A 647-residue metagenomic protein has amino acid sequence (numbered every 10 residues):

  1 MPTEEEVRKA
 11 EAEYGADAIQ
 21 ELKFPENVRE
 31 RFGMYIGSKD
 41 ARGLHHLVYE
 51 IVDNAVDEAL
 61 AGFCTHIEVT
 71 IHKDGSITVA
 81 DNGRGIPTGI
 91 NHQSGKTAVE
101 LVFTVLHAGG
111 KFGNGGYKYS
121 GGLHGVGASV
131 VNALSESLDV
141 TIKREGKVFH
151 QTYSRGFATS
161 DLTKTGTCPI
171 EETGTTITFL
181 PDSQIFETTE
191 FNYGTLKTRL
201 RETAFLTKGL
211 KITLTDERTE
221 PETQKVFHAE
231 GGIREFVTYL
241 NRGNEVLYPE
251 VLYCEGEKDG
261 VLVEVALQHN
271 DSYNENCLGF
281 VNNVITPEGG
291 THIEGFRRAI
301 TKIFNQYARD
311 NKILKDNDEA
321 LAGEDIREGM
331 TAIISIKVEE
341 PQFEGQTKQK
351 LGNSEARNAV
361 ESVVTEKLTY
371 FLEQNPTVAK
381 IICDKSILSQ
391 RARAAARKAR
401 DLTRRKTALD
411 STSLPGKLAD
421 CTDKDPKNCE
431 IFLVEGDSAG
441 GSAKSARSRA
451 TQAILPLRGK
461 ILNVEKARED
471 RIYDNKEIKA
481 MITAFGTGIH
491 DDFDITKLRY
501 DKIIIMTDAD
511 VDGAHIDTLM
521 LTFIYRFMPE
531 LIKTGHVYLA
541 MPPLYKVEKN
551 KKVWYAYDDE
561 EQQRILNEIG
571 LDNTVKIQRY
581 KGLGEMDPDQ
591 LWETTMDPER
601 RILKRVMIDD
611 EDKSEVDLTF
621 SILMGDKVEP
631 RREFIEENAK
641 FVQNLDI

Functional and structural regions predicted by a protein language model:
M1-A18, Y49, D57-A59, C64-S76 (+11 more regions): GHKL-family ATPase ATP-binding module
F24-P25: Alpha-helix capping/hinge segments and adjacent helical runs
R29, I86-G109: Short conserved segment of the HATPase_c
E30-Y49: Conserved short strand/loop->alpha-helix "switch" segment adjacent to the catalytic nucleotide/phosphoryl-transfer site
D57-E58, G85-I86, V511-D512: Residues immediately C-terminal
G89-S94, H292, G323, D470: Conserved, non-catalytic sequence blocks in retroelement Pol enzymes and Pol-derived host proteins
R391-D410, D425-E430, G441, S445-R447 (+2 more regions): C-terminal interaction appendages of subunits in large macromolecular complexes
